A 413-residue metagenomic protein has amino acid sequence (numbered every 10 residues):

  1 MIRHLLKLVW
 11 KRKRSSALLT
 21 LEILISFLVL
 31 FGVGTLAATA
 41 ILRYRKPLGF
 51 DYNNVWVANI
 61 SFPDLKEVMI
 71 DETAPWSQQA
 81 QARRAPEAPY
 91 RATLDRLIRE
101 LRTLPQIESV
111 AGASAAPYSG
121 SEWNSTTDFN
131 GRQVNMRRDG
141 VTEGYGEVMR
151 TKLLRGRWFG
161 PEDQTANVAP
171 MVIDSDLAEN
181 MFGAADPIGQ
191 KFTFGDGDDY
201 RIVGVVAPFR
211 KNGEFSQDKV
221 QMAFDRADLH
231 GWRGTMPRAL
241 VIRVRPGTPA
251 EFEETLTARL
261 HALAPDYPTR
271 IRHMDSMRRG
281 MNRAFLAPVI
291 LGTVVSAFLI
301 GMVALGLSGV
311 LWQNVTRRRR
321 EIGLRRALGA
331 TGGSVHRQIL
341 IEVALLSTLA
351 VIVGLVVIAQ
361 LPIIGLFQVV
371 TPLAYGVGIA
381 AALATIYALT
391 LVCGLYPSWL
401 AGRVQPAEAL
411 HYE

Functional and structural regions predicted by a protein language model:
I2-K7, A382-E413: C-terminal membrane-exit region of the final transmembrane helix in multipass inner-membrane proteins
R3-W10, R14, L305-L346, V404 (+1 more regions): Intracellular coupling helices
K7, K11, S15-S16, L263-S296 (+2 more regions): Membrane-helix entry/capping segments
I25-N54: Alpha-helical transmembrane segments
G34, V295-I322, V392, P397: A hydrophobic alpha-helix feature that marks transmembrane segments and, especially, their cytosolic C-terminal ends
R45-R91: Membrane-interface junction motifs in transport/secretion proteins
R99-N282: Mid-to-C-terminal secondary-structure elements that act as membrane-proximal/extracytoplasmic interface segments
L299, R320-L366, A381, T385 (+2 more regions): Transmembrane alpha-helical interface segments in multi-pass membrane proteins
